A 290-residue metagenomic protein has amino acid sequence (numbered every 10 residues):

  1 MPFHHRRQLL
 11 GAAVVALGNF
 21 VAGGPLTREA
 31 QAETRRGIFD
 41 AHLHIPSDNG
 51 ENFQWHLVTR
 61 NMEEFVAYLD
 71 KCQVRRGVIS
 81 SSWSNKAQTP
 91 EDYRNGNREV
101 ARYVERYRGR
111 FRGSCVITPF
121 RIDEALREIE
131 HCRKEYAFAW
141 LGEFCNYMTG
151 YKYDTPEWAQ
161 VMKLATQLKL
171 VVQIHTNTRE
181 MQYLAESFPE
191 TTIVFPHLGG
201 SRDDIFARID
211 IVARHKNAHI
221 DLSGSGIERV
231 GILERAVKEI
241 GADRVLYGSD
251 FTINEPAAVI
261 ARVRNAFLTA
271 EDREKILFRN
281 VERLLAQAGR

Functional and structural regions predicted by a protein language model:
F3-A41, G50-W55, T59-R76, A242-R244 (+1 more regions): Mid-to-C-terminal alpha-helical segments outside catalytic/metal-binding sites
I38, G77, V100, F111-G113 (+4 more regions): Hydrophobic/aromatic residues located in beta-strands of well-ordered beta-sheets within soluble catalytic
H44, S82-W83, V116-F120, F144-Y147 (+4 more regions): Active-site beta-loop-alpha junctions enriched in small/polar residues
R60-V66, N95-A101, A125-I129, R179-M181 (+2 more regions): Alpha-helical scaffolding within the catalytic cores of extracellular/periplasmic polymer-degrading hydrolases
L69, V100, C132, A165 (+3 more regions): Conserved, mostly hydrophobic/aromatic
R75, E91-V171, R214, I227: Active-site gating/metal-coordination segments in enzymes
S81-D92: Glycine-rich, proline-tolerant flexible connector loops at the mouths of alpha/beta enzymes
A139-W140, G150-Y247: Catalytic pocket-lining loop regions of alpha/beta-barrel enzymes, especially the amidohydrolase/enolase/GH5 lineages
